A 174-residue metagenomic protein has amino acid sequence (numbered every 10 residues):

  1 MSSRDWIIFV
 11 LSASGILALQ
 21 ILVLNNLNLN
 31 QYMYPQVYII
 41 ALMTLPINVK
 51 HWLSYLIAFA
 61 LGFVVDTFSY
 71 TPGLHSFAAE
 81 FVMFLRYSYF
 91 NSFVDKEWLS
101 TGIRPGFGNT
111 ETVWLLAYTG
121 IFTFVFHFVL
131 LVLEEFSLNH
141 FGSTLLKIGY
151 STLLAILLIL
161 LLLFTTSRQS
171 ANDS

Functional and structural regions predicted by a protein language model:
M1-S174: Terminal, non-globular segments
